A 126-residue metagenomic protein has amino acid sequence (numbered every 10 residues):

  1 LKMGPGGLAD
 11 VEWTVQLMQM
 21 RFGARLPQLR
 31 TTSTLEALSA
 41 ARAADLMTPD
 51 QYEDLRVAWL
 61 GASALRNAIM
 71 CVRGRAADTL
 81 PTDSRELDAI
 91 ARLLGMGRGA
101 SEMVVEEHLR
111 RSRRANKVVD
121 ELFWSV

Functional and structural regions predicted by a protein language model:
L1-V126: Non-catalytic regulatory/linker segments of enzymes
